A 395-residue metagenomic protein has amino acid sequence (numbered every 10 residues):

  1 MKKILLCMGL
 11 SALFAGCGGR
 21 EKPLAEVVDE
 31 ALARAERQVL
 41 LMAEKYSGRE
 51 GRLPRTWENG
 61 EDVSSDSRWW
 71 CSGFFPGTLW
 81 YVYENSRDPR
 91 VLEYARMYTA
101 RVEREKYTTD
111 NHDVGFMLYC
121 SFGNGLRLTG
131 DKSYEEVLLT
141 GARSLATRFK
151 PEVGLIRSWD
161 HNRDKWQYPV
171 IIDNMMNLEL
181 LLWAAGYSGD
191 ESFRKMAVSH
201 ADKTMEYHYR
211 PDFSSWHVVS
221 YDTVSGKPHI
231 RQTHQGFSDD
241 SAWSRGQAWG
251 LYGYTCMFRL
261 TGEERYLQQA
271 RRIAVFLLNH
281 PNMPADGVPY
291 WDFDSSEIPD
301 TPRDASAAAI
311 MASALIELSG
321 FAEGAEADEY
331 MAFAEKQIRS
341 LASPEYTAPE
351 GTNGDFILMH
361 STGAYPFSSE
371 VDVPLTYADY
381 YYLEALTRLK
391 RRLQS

Functional and structural regions predicted by a protein language model:
M1-I4: Positively charged n-region of N-terminal signal peptides that target proteins for export
L6-G9: Sec-dependent N-terminal signal peptides
A15-G16: C-terminal motif of bacterial Sec signal peptides marking the signal peptidase cleavage site
R20-S395: Glycan-recognition and catalytic cores of secretory/periplasmic carbohydrate-active enzymes
